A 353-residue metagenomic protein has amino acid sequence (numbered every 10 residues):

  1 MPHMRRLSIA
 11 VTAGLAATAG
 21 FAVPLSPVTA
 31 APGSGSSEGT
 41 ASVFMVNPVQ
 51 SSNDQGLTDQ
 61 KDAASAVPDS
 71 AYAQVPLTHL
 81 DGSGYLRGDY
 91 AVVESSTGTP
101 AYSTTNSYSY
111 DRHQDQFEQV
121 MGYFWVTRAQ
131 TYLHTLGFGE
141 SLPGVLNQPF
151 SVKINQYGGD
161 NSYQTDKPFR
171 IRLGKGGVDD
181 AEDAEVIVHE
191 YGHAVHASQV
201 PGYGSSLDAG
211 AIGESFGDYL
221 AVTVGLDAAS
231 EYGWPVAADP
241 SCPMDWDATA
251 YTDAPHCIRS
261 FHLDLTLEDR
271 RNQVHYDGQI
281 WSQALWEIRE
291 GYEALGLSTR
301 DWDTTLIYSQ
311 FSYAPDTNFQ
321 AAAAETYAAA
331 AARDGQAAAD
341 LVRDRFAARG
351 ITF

Functional and structural regions predicted by a protein language model:
M1-V11, G20-I187, A194-F353: Zymogen propeptides/activation segments of proteases
G14-L15: Repetitive helical segments and hydrophobic/amphipathic motifs
